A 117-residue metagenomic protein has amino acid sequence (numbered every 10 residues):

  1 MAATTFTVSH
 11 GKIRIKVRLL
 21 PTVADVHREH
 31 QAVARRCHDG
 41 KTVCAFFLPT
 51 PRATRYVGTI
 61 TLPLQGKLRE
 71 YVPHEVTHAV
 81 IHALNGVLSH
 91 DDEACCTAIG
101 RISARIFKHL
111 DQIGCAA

Functional and structural regions predicted by a protein language model:
M1-I15, F47, V80-N85, R101 (+1 more regions): N-terminal low-structure segments adjacent to metalloprotease catalytic domains across cellular compartments
M1-S9, D25-Q31, D91, T97 (+1 more regions): Charge-dense, intrinsically disordered terminal/linker segments
S9, H38, Y56, L64 (+2 more regions): Intrinsically disordered, low-complexity segments enriched in small/polar residues
R18, V23-G66, A79-A83, D92: Active-site scaffold of zinc-dependent metalloenzymes
K67-V76: Short alpha-helical catalytic segment bearing the HExxH-like zincin motif of zinc-dependent metalloproteases
V87-A117: Post-HExxH zinc-binding segment in Zn-dependent metallohydrolases
